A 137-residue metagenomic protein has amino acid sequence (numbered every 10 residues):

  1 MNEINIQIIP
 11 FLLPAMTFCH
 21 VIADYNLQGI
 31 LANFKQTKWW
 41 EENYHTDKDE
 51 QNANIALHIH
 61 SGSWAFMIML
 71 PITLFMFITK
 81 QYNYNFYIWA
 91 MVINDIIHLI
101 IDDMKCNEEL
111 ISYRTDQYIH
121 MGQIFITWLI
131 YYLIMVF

Functional and structural regions predicted by a protein language model:
M1-P14, L70-I88, W128-F137: Helix-coil boundary and interhelical linker segments in multi-pass alpha-helical membrane proteins
M16-D24, W64, A90-D102: Alpha-helical transmembrane segments of multi-pass membrane proteins
C19-A53, I101-C106: Cytosolic, membrane-interface loops and tails of multi-pass inner-membrane proteins
A23, L27-Q28, A32, I72-M76 (+5 more regions): Membrane-water interface at transmembrane helix exits
T37-S63, I111-D116, H120: Juxtamembrane helix-capping/reentrant segments at transmembrane boundaries
A56-L74, I119-W128: Core segments of transmembrane alpha-helices that mediate helix-helix packing or line hydrophobic substrate/ligand
F86-D103, Y113-M121: Functionally important transmembrane alpha-helices
S112-F137: A generic hydrophobic-segment detector
